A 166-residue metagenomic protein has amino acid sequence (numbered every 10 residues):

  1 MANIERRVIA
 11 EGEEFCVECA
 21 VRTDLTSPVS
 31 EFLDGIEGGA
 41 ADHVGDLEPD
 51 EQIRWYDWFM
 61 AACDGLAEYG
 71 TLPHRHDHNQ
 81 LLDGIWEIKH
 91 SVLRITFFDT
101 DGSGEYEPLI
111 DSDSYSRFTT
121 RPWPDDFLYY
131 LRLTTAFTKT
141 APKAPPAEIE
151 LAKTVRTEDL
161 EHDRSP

Functional and structural regions predicted by a protein language model:
M1-V92, D101-L131, F137-P166: Basic, Lys/Arg-enriched alpha-helical interface segments
